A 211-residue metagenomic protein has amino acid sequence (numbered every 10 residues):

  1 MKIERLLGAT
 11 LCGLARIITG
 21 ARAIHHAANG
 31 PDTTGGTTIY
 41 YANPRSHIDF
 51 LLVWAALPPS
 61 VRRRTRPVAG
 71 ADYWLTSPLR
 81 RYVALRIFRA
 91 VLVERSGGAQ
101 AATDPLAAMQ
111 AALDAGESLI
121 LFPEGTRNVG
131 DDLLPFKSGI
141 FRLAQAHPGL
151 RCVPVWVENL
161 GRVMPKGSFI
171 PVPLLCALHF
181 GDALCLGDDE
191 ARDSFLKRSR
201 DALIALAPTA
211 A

Functional and structural regions predicted by a protein language model:
K2, L6, A101, F195: Soluble or luminal CAZymes and related metallo-dependent hydrolases
I3-S46: Helix-to-loop junction immediately C-terminal to a conserved catalytic motif
T34-G97: Catalytic core of membrane glycerolipid acyltransferases/transacylases, capturing the structured, soluble-facing
T37-I39, G116-F122, R151-V153: Residue-level preference for the first positions of well-ordered beta-strands
G70-W74, G125, V157-G161: Short beta-alpha junction loops
Y82, S118, V129-A191: A cross-family acyltransferase "interaction/gating" segment
A90-D132: Internal catalytic-core helix/loop-beta-alpha segment that presents or stabilizes conserved functional determinants
L106-A107, A111, C176-A210: A charged, well-structured terminal subsegment
